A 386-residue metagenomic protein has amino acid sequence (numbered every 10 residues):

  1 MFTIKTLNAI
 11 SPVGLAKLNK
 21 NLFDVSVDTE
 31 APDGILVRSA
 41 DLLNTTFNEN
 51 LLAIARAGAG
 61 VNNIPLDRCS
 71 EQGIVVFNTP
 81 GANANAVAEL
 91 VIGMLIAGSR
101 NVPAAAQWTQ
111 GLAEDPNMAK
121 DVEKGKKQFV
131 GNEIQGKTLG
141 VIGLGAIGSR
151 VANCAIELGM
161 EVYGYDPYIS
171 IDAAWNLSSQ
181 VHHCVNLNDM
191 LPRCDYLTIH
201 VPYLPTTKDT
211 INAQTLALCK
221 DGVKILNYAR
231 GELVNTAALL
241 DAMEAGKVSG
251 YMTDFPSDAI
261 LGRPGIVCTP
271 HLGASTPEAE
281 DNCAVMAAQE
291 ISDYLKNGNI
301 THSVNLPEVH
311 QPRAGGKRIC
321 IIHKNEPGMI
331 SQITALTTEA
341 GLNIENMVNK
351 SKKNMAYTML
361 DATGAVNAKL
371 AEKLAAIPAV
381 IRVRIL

Functional and structural regions predicted by a protein language model:
M1-T79, P192, N212-Q214, L218 (+2 more regions): An N-terminal-biased, well-structured beta-alpha scaffold segment characteristic of Rossmann-like dinucleotide-binding
L43-T45, P167-A259, S275: Rossmann-like adenosine-cofactor binding region
P80-T138, D172, H302-V304: Phosphate-binding beta-alpha-beta segment of Rossmann-like dinucleotide-binding domains, i.e., the NAD(P)
A88-Q107, N153-M160, V285-N299, T334-T338 (+1 more regions): Oxidoreductase and adenylate-handling cofactor-binding alpha/beta cores
L144-G145: Glycine-rich Rossmann-fold phosphate-binding loop(s) that bind the pyrophosphate of adenine dinucleotide cofactors
G148-S149: N-terminal Rossmann-fold NAD(P) dinucleotide-binding loop
A213, D221-R313, Y357, E372 (+1 more regions): Rossmann-like dinucleotide-binding domain for NAD(H)/NADP(H)
T301, N305-L386: A conserved regulatory-domain signal marking ACT and ACT-like small-molecule sensing domains and adjacent regulatory
